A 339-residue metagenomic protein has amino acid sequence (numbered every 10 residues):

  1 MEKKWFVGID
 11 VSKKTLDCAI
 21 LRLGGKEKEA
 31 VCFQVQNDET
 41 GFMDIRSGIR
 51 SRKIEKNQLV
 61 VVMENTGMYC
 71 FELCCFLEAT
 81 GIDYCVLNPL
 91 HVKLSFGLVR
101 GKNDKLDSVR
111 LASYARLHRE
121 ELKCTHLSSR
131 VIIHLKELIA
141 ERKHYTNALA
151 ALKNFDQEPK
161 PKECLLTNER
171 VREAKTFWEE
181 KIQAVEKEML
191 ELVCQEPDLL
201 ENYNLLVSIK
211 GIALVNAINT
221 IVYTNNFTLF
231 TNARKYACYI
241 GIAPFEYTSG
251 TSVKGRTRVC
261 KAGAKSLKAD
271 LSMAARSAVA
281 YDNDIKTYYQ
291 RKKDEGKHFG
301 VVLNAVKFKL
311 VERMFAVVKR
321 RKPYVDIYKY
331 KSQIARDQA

Functional and structural regions predicted by a protein language model:
E2-R22, L111: Gly/Thr-rich phosphate-binding beta-strand-loop-beta motif of the actin/hexokinase/Hsp70
K13, G67, H91, V222: Short, glycine/acidic-enriched loop or turn micro-motifs at the edges of active sites
G25-K56, V60: Nucleic-acid-processing active sites and adjacent nucleic-acid-binding tracks, predominantly divalent metal-dependent
V62-E72: Acidic, metal-coordinating catalytic cores used for nucleic-acid/nucleotide bond scission and strand-transfer chemistry
C75-E78, V86-L205: Long, charge-rich intrinsically disordered scaffolds of nucleic-acid metabolism proteins
K123-E137, E163, G255-R258, T287-N304: Short, solvent-exposed helix-loop connector elements
S208, L214, T220-E295, F299 (+1 more regions): Phosphate-backbone recognition surface of nucleic-acid-processing proteins
T251-S252, Y289-A339: Low-complexity, acidic/Ser/Thr- and charged residue-rich accessory regions of DNA metabolism proteins
